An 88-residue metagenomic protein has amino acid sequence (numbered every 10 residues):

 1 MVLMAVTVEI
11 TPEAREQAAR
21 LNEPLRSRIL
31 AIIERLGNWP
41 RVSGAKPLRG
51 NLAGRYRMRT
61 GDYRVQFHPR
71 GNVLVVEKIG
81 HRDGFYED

Functional and structural regions predicted by a protein language model:
M1-D62, P69-E77, E87-D88: Basic, Lys/Arg-enriched alpha-helical interface segments
G80: Residues forming the ATP-binding cleft of Hanks-type serine/threonine protein kinase domains
G84: Single-stranded nucleic acid-binding surfaces, predominantly the OB-fold ssDNA-binding core
